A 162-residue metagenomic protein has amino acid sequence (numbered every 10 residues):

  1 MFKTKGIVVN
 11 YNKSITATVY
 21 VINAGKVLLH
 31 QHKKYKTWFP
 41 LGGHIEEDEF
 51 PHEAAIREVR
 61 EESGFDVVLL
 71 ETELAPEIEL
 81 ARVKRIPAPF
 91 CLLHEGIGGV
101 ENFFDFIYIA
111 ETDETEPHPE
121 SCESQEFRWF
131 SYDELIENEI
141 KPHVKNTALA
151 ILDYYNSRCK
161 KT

Functional and structural regions predicted by a protein language model:
M1-V19, A24, V83-R85: Acidic, metal-coordinating catalytic segment for phosphate/diphosphate chemistry, firing primarily on the Nudix
Y11, V19, G98-V100, H118-E120: Short secondary-structure boundary/capping segments
S14, H32, H44, E101-F103: Histidine-centered active-site/metal-ligand motif
T16-T18, D66, I109: Conserved beta-strand residues within beta-sheet cores
V21-A24, H32, A110-T112: Active-site beta-strand termini and strand-to-loop segments that position acidic
K26-V68, E73-E77: Conserved Nudix-box catalytic region and its N-terminal flanking loop in Nudix hydrolases and closely related
K36-W38, E101, D105-T162: Nudix hydrolase/Nudix homology domain
E79-E116: Active-site-adjacent beta-strand/loop module that shapes the phosphate/pyrophosphate-binding cleft
